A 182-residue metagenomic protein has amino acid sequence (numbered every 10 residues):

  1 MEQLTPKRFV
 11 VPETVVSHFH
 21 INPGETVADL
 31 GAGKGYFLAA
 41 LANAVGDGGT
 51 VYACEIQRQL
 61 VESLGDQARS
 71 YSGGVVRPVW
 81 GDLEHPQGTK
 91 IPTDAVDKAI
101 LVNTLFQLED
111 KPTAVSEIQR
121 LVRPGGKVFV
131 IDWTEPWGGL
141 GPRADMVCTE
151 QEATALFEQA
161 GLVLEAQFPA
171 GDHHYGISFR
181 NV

Functional and structural regions predicted by a protein language model:
E2-P6, V10, R120-S178: C-terminal alpha-helical "lid/dimerization" subdomain adjacent to the S-adenosyl-L-methionine
P6-T26: Conserved alpha-helix/loop element of class I SAM-dependent methyltransferases that forms part of the SAM/SAH-binding
N22, G46, E109, R123: Short conserved AdoMet
A28, K34-Q87: Class I SAM-dependent methyltransferase SAM/SAH-binding core
N43, P112-P124: A short glycine-rich, Lys/Arg-flanked "PGG" loop and its adjoining helix->strand segment in the class I
G88-K98: A short acidic, Gly/Pro-enriched loop at the edge of an enzyme's catalytic core that lines a small-molecule cofactor
V96-D110: A short SAM/SAH-binding and catalytic strip from SAM-dependent methyltransferases
